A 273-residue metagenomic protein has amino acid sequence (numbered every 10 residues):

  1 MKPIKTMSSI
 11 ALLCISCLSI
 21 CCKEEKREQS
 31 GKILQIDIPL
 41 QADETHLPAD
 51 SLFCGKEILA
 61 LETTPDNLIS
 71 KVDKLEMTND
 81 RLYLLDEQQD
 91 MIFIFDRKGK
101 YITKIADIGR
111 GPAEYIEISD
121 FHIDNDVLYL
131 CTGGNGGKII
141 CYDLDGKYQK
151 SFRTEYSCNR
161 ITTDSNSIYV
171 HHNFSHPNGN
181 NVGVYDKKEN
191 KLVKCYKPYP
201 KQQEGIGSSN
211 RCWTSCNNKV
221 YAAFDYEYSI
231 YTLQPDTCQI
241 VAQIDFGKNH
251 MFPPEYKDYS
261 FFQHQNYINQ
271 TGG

Functional and structural regions predicted by a protein language model:
L18-C21: C-terminal motif of bacterial Sec signal peptides marking the signal peptidase cleavage site
R27-I58: Blade/loop signatures of beta-propeller domains
F53-N67, I105-A113, V193-S208, V241-N269: Surface-exposed loop and turn segments in beta-propeller and other repeat-based domains that flank or scaffold
E57-Q88: Beta-strand-rich domains and repeat architectures in extracellular enzymes and scaffolds, especially beta-propellers
E62-D66, K100-N125, T132-G133: Blade-loop segments of beta-propeller domains
V72-D73, I116-D120, Y156-T163, G205-C212: Repeated scaffold domains used in trafficking and secretory/extracellular systems, primarily beta-propellers
N79-D80, N125-D126, N166, N217-N218: Short coil/turn segments that connect the beta-strands within blades of beta-propeller domains
G133-G179, C195-Q202: Asp-box/WD-like beta-propeller blade repeats and closely related beta-sheet repeat scaffolds
